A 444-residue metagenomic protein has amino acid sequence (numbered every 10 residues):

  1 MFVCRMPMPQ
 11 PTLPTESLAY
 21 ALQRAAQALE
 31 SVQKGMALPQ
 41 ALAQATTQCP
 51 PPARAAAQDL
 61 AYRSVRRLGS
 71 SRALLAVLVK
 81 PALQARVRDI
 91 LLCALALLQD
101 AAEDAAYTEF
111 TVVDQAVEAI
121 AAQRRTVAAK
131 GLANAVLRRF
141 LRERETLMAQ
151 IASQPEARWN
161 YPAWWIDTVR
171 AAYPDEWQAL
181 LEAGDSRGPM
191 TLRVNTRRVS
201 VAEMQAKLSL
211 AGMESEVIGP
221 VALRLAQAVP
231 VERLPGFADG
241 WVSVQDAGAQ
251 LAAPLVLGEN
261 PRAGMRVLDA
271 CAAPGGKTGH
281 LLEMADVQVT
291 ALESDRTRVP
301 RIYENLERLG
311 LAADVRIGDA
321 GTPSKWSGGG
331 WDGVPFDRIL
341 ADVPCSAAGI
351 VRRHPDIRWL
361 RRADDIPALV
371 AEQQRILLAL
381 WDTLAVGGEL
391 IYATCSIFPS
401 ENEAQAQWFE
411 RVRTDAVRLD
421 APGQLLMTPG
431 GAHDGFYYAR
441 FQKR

Functional and structural regions predicted by a protein language model:
M1-R444: S-adenosylmethionine
